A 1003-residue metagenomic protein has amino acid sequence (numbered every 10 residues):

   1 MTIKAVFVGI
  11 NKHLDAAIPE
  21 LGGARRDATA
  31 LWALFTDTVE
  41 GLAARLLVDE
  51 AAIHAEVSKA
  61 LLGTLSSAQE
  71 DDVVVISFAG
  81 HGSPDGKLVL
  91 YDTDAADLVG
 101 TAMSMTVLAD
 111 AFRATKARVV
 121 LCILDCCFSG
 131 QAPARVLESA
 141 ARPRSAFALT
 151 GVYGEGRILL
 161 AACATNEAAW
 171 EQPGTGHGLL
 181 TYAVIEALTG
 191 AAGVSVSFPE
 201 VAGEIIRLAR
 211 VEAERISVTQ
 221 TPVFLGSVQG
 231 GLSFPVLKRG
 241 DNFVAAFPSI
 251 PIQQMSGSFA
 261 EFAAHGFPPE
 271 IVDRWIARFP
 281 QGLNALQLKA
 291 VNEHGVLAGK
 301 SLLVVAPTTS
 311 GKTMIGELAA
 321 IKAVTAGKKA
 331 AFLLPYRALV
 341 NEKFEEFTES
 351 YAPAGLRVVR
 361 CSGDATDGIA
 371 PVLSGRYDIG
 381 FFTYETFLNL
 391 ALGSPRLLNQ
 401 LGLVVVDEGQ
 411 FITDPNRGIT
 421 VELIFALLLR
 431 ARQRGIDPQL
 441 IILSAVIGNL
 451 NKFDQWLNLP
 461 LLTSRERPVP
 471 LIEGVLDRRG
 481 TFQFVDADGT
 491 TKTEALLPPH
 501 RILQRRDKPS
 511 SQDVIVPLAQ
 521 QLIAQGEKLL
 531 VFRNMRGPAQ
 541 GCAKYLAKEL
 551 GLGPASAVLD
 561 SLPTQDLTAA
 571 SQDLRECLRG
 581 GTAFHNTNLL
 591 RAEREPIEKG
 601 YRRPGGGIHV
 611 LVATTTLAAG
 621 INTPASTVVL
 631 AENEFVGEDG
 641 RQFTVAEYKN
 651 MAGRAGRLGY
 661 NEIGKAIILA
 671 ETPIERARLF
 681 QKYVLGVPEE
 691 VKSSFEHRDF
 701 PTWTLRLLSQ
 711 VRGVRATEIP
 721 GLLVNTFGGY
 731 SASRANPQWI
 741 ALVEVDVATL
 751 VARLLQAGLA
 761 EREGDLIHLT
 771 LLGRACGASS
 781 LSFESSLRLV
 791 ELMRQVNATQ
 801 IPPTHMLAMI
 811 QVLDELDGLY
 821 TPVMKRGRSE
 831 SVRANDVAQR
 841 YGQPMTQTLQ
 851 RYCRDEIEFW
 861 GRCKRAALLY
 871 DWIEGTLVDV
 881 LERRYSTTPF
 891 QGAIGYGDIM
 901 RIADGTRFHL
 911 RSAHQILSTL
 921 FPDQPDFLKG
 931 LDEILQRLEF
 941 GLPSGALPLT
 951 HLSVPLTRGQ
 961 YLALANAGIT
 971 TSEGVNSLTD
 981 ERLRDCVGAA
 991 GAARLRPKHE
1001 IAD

Functional and structural regions predicted by a protein language model:
M1-S249: Cysteine endopeptidase catalytic domains of the caspase/legumain-like
S258-L303: Conserved pre-motif I regulatory segment
N284-A431, Q439-V446, L450, D454-L457 (+4 more regions): Conserved P-loop/Walker A NTP-binding site and adjacent catalytic elements of P-loop NTPases
P307, A331-L333, N341-C361, L530-V610 (+1 more regions): Conserved C-terminal RecA-like helicase domain
L450-Q455, P460-A539: Conserved interdomain linker/interface between the two RecA-like ATPase lobes of SF2 helicase motors
V610, L617-E634, K665-I667: A short beta-strand element within the Helicase C-terminal
E634, V645-F680: Conserved segment of the helicase C-terminal RecA-like domain
P701, R706, L742, A748-A757 (+1 more regions): C-terminal helical accessory/scaffold domains
